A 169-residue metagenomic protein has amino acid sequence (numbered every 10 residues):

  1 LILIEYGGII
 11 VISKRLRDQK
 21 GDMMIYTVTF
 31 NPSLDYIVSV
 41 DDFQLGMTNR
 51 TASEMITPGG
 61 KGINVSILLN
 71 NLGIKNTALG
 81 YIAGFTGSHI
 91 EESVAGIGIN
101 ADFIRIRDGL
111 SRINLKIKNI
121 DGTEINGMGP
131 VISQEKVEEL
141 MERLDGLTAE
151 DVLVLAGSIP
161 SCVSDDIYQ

Functional and structural regions predicted by a protein language model:
I2-I9: Short, positively charged and aromatic/hydrophobic N-terminal segments
R15-R17: Basic polycationic patches enriched in arginine
D22-V28, A95-G96, F103-R105, N119-Q169: Ribokinase/PfkB-type carbohydrate-kinase core domain
M24-G46: Positively charged, low-complexity intrinsically disordered leader regions
I37-S39, S88, S164-D165: Short glycine-/acidic-enriched loop or helix-start segments at secondary-structure transitions that form or flank
G46-A52, G122-T123: Generic N-terminal amphipathic, Lys/Arg-enriched alpha-helix
R50-L110: Substrate-binding N-lobe of the ribokinase-like
